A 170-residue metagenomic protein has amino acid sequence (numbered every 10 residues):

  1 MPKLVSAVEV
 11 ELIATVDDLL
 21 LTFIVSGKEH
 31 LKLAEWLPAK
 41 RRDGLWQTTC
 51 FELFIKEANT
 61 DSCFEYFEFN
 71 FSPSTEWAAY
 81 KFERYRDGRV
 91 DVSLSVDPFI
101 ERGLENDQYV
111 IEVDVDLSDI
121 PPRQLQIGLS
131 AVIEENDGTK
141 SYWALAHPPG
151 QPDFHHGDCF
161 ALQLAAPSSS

Functional and structural regions predicted by a protein language model:
M1-V16: An N-terminal domain-cap segment
V8-L12, V96-L104: Beta-strand-rich interaction surfaces with strong enrichment in secreted/lumenal proteins
V16, L31, I120-R123: Soluble secreted/lumenal catalytic domains with histidine-centered metal-binding or acid-base catalytic motifs
D17-E29, Q108-V115: Short, well-ordered beta-strand segments enriched in hydrophobic/aromatic residues
S26-R42: Short amphipathic, basic-aromatic surface patches that mediate peripheral association with negatively charged
K40-F99: Extracellular/luminal beta-rich ligand-recognition and adhesion surfaces characterized by aromatic-Gly/Pro-enriched
R42-Y66, P122-S170: Acidic/polar low-complexity flexible segments
E105-S118, I133-N136: Beta-strand-rich recognition/accessory modules
